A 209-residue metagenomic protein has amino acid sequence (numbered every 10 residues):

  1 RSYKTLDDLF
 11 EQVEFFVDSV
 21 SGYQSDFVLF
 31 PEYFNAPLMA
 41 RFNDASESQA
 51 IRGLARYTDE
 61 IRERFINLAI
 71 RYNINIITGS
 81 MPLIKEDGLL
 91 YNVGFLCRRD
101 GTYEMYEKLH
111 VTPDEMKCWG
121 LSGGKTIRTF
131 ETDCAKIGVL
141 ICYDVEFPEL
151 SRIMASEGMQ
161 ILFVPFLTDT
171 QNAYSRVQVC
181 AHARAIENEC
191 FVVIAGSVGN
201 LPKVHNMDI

Functional and structural regions predicted by a protein language model:
R1-Y3: Generic N-terminal amphipathic, Lys/Arg-enriched alpha-helix
L6-R99, T170-R184: Cys-nucleophile CN-hydrolase/nitrilase-fold catalytic domain and related Cys-dependent amidase chemistry that acts on
V28, A135-I141, F163, V192-V193: Short hydrophobic-aromatic micro-motifs
N35-A36, V111, V145-E146, G199-N200: Short, solvent-exposed loop/turn segments at secondary-structure junctions
A40-N43, C118, N206: Short aromatic-enriched loop/helix-cap "lid" or pocket-rim segments at secondary-structure transitions that line
Y57-I77, E146-I209: CN hydrolase (nitrilase-like) catalytic-core segments centered on the catalytic cysteine and neighboring Lys/Glu
N75-S80, K108-M116, A195-G196: Short Pro/Gly-enriched beta-strand edge/turn motifs at strand-loop
K85-E157, T170-A183: Active-site catalytic loop in hydrolytic enzyme cores
